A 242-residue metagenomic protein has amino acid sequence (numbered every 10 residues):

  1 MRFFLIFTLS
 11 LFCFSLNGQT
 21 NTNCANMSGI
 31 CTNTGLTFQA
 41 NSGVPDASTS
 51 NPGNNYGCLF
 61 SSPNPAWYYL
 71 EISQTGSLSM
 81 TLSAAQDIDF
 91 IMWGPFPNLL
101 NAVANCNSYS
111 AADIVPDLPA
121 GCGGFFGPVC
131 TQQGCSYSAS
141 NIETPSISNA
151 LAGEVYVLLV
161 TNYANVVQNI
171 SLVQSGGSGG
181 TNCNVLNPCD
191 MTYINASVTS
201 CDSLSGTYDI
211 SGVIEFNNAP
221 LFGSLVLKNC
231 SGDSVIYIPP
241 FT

Functional and structural regions predicted by a protein language model:
M1-N23, C31: Bacterial Sec-dependent N-terminal signal peptides
Q19-T20, C31-T32, G43-V155, L159-V185: Acidic, Ser/Thr/Pro-rich low-complexity intrinsically disordered segments
S83, G212-A219: Acidic, Ser/Thr
S138, V235-F241: Short beta-strand segments within Ig-like beta-sandwich modules, predominantly Fibronectin type-III
N187-A196: Proline-enriched interdomain boundary motifs that mark the N-terminal boundary and often initiate the first structured
S197-Y208: Short, solvent-exposed loop/linker segments at the N-terminal edge of repeated beta-sheet extracellular domains
P220-Y237: Change to "...patches in solvent-exposed regions of secreted, membrane-anchored, or virion-exposed structural
